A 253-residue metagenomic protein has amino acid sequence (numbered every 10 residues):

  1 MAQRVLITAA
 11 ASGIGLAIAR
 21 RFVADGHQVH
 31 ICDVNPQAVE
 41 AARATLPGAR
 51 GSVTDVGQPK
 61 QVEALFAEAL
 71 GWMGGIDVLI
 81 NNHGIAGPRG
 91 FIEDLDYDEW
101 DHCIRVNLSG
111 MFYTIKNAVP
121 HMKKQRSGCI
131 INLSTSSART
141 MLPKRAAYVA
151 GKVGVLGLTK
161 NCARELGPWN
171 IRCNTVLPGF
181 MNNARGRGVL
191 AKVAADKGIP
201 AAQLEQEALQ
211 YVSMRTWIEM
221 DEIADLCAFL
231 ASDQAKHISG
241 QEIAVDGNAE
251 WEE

Functional and structural regions predicted by a protein language model:
A86-R89, T140, S239-E253: Short C-terminal tail/terminal secondary-structure segment of NAD(P)H-dependent dehydrogenase/reductase domains
G90-I92, D96-I104, A208: Substrate-binding pocket helix/loop in short-chain dehydrogenase/reductase
I92-E93, T140-A146, P168-W169, R215 (+1 more regions): Active-site loop immediately N-terminal to the catalytic Tyr-X3-Lys motif of short-chain dehydrogenase/reductase
I115, G151, T159: Active-site helix of classical SDR
P120, R164-E165, K236: Alpha-helical segment proximal to the catalytic Tyr-Lys
G167, R172, I238-G240: Short, small/polar-rich loop/turn modules that mediate ligand/substrate recognition or access, typified
T175, N183, I199-Q234, I238 (+1 more regions): C-terminal helical subdomain
